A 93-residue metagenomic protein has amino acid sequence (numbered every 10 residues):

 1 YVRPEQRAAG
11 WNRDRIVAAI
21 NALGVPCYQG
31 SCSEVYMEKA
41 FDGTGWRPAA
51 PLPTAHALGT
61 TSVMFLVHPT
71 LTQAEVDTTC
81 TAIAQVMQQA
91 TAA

Functional and structural regions predicted by a protein language model:
Y1, S62-L66: Short aromatic/hydrophobic contact patches that present stacked aromatics for nucleic-acid/ligand binding
Y1-R3, V35: Conserved glycine-rich beta-strand-loop-beta hairpin in the small C-terminal domain of fold type I
R7-R15, L71-D77: Short, conserved charged micro-motifs
R15-P51, A57-V63, T91-A93: Conserved PLP cofactor-binding pocket of PLP-dependent enzymes
A57-L58, P69-V76, T91: Feature detects long, helix-prone N-terminal segments enriched in hydrophobes
I83: Hydrophobic "lid"/C-terminal helical patch of Rossmann-like NAD(P)-dependent dehydrogenase/epimerase domains
